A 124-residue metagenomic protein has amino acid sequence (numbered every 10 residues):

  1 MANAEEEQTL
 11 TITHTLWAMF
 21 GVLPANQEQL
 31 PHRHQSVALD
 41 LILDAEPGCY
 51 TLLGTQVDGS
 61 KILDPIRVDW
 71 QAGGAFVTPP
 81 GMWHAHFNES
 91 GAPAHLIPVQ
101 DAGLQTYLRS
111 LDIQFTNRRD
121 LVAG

Functional and structural regions predicted by a protein language model:
M1-A38: A short glycine-rich, His/Asp/Glu-containing loop-to-beta-strand
F20-A25, R33-V57, V99-Q100: Short, conserved beta-strand element in jelly-roll/cupin
L23, T55-P80: Short acidic-glycine-tyrosine-enriched beta hairpin
L30-H32, V37-I42, R67-V68, A75-F76: His/acidic/aromatic-lined binding-pocket segments of jelly-roll/cupin-type domains and related regulatory beta-sandwich
H32, C49-L52, S60-K61, H86 (+1 more regions): Extended hydrophobic-aromatic, low-complexity segments
Q35, A45, M82-W83, A92: A generic "binding-loop/recognition-motif" signal
V68-S90, L96-D101: Conserved metal-binding segment of the jelly-roll/cupin
F87-G124: Double-stranded beta-helix
